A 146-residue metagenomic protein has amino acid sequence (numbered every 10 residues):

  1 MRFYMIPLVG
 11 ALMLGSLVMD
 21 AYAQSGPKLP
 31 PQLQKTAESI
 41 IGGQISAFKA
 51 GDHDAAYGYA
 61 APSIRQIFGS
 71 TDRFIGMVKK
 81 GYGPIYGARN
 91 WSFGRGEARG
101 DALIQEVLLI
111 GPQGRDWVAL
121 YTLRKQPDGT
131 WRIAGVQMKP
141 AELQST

Functional and structural regions predicted by a protein language model:
M1-F48, R132: Juxtamembrane and targeting peptides
Y22-K28, G81, E142-T146: Acidic, low-complexity intrinsically disordered segments
P27-S39, G43, H53-A102: Short solvent-exposed beta->alpha transition segments
R95-T146: Exposed beta-sheet edge and beta->alpha loop/turn motif
